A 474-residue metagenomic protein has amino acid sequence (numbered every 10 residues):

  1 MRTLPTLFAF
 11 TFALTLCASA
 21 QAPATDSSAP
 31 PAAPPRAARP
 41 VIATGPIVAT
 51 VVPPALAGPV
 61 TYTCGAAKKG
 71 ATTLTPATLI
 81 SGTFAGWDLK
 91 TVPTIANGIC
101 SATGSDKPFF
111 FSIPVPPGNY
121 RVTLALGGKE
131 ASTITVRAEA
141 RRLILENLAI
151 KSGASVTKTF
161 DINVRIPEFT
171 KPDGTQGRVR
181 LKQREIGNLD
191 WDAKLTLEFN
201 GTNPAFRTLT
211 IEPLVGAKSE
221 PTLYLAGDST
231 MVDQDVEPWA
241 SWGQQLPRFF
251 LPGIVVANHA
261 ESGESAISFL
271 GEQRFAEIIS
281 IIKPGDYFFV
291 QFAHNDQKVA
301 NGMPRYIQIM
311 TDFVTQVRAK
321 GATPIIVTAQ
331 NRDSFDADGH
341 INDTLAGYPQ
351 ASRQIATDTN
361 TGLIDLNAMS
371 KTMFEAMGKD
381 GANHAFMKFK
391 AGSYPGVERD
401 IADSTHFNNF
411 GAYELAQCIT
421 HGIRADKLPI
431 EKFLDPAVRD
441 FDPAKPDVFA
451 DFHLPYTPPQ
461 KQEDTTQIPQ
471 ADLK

Functional and structural regions predicted by a protein language model:
M1-P5: Positively charged n-region of N-terminal signal peptides that target proteins for export
T6-L16: Bacterial N-terminal signal peptides
A22-E237, V397: Compositionally biased, intrinsically disordered or flexible polar/acidic segments
W87, W239-P252: Short catalytic helix/loop segments, enriched in acidic residues and glycine and frequently bearing histidine
E139, Q273-P436, D440, A444 (+2 more regions): Alpha-helical cap/lid subdomain in secreted, periplasmic, or secretory-pathway luminal O-acyl-processing enzymes
P252-S265: A short beta-strand-loop structural module common to alpha/beta enzyme folds
S265-R274: Structural motif
